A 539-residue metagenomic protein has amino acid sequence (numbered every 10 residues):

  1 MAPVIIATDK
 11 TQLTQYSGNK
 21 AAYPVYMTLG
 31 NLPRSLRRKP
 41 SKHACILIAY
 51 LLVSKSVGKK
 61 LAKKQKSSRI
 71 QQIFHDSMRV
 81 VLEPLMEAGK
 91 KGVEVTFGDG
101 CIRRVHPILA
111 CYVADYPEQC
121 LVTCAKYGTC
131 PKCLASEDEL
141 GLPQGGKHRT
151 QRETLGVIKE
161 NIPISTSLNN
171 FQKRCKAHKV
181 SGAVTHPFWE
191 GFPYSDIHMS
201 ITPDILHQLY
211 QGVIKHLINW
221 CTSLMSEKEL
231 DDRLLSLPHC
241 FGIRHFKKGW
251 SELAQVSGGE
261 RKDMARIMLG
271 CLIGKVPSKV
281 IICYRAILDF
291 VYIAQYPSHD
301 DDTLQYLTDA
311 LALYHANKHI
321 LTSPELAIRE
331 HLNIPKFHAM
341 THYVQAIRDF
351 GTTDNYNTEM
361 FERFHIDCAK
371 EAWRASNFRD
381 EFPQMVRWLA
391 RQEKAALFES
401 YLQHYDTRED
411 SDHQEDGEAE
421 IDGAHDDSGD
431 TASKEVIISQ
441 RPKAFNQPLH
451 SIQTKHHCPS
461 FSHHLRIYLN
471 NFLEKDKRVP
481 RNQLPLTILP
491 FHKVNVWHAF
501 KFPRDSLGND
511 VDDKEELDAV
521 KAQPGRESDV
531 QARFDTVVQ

Functional and structural regions predicted by a protein language model:
M1, G182-A183, P203-Q539: Terminal interaction-prone segments of large eukaryotic proteins
M1-I6, H43, V53, V57-M78 (+1 more regions): Charged (Asp/Glu and Lys/Arg) segments that form or flank catalytic channels of large polymer- and nucleotide-handling
P3-I5, P24, T129, V280-Y284: Beta-sheet entry/capping signal
K10-K55: Acidic, metal-ligating active-site segments
K10-Y16, L36-R38, E94-V95, D115-C120 (+2 more regions): Catalytic micro-motifs at enzyme active sites that drive phosphoryl/nucleotidyl and oxygen chemistry
T11-L13, L32, A135, G274 (+1 more regions): Short, glycine-/Ser/Thr-/acidic-enriched flexible segments
T14-S17, S35-R38, K60, D138-P143 (+3 more regions): Short helix/loop capping segments that flank catalytic or ligand/cofactor-binding pockets
K20-L32, P143-H148, E371-Q392: Compositionally biased, low-complexity linear motifs
